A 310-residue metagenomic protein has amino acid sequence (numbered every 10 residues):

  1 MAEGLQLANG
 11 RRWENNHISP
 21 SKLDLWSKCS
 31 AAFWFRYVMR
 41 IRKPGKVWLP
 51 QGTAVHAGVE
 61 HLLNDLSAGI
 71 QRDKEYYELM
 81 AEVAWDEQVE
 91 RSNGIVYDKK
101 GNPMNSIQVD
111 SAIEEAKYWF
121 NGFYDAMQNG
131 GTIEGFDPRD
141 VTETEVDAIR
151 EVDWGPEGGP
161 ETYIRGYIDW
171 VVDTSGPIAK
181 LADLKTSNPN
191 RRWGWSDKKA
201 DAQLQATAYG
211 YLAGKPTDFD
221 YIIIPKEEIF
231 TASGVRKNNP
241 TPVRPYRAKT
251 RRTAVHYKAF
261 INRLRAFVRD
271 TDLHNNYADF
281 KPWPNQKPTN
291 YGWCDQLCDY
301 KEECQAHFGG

Functional and structural regions predicted by a protein language model:
M1-I18: Long, acidic, intrinsically disordered low-complexity segments
H17-I18, A116, K198-K199, G210-G310: Metal-dependent nuclease catalytic regions and adjoining charged, substrate-binding loops involved in nucleic-acid end
L23-D24, K28-S67, N121, E145 (+1 more regions): Nuclease catalytic cores
C29-F35, I178-K185, R269-L273: Active-site-adjacent bridging/hinge elements
Q51, A112, A116, A202-Q205: Hydrophobic (often cysteine-bearing) scaffold residues that line and stabilize catalytic clefts of nucleotide/cofactor
G52, R165-Y167, P216: Extracellular structured ligand-interaction cores
G58-V152: A non-catalytic, helix-rich entry segment at domain boundaries
P138, E143-A206, L212: Non-catalytic protein-protein interaction segments used by genome-maintenance enzymes to assemble and couple activities
